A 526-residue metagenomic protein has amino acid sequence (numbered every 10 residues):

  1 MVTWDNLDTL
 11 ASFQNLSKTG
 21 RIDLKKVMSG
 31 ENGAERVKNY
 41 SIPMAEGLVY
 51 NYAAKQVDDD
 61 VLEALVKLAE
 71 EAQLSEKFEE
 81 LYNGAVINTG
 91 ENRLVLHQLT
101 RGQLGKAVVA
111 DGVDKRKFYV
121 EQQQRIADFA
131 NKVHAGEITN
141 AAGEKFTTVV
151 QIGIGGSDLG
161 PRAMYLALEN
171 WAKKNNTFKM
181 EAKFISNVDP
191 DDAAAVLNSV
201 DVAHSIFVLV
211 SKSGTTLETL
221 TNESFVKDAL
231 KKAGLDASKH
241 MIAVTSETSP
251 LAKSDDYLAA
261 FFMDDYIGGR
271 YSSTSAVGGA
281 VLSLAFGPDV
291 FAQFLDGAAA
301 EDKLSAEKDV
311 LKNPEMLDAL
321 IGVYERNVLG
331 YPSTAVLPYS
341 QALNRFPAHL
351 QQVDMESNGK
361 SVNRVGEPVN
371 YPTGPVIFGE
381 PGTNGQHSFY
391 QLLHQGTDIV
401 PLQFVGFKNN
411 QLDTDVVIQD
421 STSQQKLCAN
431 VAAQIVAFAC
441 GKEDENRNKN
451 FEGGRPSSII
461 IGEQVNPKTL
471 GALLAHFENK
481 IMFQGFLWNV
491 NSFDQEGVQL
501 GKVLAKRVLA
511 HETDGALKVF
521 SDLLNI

Functional and structural regions predicted by a protein language model:
V2-Q73, D309-K312, M316-E325, F346 (+10 more regions): Flexible, glycine-rich loop/tail regions that form catalytic "lids" or insertion modules at the edges of active sites
W4-A142, Q419-C428, A439-C440, Q484 (+2 more regions): Extended, charge-enriched "interface" segments that sit outside catalytic cores
D128-G136, A142-K308, R507-A510: Glycine-rich phosphate-binding loops that contact phosphosugars or nucleotide phosphates
T147-G155, F207-S213, S333-S340, I377 (+1 more regions): Short glycine-rich or small-residue beta-strand-to-loop segments that form or flank ligand, phosphate, metal/Fe-S
M164-E169, N198-V202, S224-V226, L350-N358 (+3 more regions): Short, solvent-exposed amphipathic alpha-helical segments in soluble enzyme and RNA/protein-processing domains
A229-T414, G453, L500-L504, L509-I526: Active-site phosphate/pyrophosphate-binding segments
H394-T397, G406-Q464: Substrate-recognition/cap regions that form aromatic- and gly/pro-loop-enriched pockets for small-molecule ligands
K449, V465-L517: C-terminal structured subdomain/cap of oxidoreductase catalytic cores
